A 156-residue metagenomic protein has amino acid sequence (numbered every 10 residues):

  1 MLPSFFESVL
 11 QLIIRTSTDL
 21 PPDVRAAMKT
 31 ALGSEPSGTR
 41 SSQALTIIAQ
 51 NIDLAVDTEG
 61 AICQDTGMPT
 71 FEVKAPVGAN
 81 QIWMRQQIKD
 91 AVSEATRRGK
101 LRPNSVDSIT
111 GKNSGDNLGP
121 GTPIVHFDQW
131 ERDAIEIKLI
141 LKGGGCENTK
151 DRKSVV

Functional and structural regions predicted by a protein language model:
M1-E59, S93: An interfacial alpha-helical scaffold signature
V24-M28, A61-Q64, N104-S108: Short coil/turn segments at secondary-structure boundaries
I52, D57-P76: Polyanion/phosphate-binding surface patch
G67-D133: A generic, well-ordered mixed alpha/beta core segment in the N-terminal half of proteins
A75, Q129, L139-G145: Short, structured patches in soluble enzyme cores that scaffold and shape functional sites
I135-I137: Hydrophobic residues embedded in beta-strands of well-ordered beta-sheets
C146-K150: Surface-exposed beta-loop interaction hotspot
V155-V156: Conserved small/polar residues in nucleotide/adenosyl-binding loops
